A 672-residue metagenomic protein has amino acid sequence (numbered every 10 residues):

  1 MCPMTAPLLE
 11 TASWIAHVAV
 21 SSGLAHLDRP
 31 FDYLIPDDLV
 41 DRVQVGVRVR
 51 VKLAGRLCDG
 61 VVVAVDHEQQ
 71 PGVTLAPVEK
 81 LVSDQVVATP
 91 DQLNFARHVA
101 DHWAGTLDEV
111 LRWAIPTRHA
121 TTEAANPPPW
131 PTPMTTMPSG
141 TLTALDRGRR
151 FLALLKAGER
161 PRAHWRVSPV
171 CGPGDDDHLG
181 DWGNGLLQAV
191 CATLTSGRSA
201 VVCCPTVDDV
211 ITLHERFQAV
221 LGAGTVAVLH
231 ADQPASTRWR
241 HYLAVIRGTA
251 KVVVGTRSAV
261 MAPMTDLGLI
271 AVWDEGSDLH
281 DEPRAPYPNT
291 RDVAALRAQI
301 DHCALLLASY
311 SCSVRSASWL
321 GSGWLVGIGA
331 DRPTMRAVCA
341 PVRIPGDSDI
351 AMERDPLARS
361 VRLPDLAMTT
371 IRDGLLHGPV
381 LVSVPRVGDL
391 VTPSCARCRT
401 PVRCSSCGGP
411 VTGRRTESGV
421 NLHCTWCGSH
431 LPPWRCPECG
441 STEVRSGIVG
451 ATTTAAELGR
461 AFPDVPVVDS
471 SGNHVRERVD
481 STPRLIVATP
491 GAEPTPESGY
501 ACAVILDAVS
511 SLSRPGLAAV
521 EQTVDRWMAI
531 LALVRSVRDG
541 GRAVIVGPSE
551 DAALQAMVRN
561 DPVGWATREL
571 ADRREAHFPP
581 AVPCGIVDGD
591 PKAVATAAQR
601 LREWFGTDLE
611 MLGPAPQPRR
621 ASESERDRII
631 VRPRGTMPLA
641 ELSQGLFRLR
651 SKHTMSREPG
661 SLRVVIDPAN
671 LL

Functional and structural regions predicted by a protein language model:
M1-P356, D373-L376, C398, P494 (+7 more regions): Accessory, non-ATPase domains that flank or precede helicase/AAA+ motor cores in DNA-metabolism machines
T5-L8, V45-R50, C312, D365 (+5 more regions): C-terminal helicase module of SF1/SF2 nucleic-acid helicases/translocases
L8, V86-T89, D176-G183, C203-V207 (+9 more regions): Conserved phosphate/pyrophosphate-binding and hydrolysis machinery centered on Walker-type P-loop NTPases, extending
D41, V384-R386, G547-P548: Short, well-ordered beta-to-alpha junction loops that form the rim of enzyme active sites and present histidine/acidic
C203, S309, T425, V544-V546: Active-site-adjacent beta-strand anchor residues
L221-Q233, S405-S406, T412-R414, P463-N473 (+1 more regions): Conserved RecA-like helicase motor-core motifs
R362-A461: Cys/His-rich short segments
